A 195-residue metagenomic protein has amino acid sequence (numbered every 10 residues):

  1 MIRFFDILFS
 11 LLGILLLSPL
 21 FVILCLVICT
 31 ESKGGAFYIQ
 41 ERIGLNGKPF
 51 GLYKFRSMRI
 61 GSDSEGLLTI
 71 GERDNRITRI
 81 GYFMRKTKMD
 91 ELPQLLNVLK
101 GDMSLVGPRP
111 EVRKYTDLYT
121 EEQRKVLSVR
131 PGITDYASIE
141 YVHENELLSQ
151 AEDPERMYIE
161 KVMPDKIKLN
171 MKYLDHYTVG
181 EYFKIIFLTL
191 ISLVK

Functional and structural regions predicted by a protein language model:
M1-I60, Y173-K195: A hydrophobic, helix-centered structural microdomain
I7, S128-K195: C-terminal terminal-structure detector
S10, Y38, T78-Y82, K114 (+1 more regions): Positions in alpha-helical segments
L24, L67, V106-P108, R113-K114 (+3 more regions): Short, hydrophobic secondary-structure boundary micro-motifs
L26, I39, K54-S57, R76-R79 (+5 more regions): Residue-level recognition of specific faces of alpha-helices
V27-I28, L68, Q123-L127, Y158 (+1 more regions): Short, P/G- and charge-enriched loop/turn segments at secondary-structure junctions
Y38-R76, A137-M163: Short, glycine-rich, amphipathic interfacial segments at transmembrane boundaries or analogous
G71-D135: A short, structured surface patch at a secondary-structure boundary
